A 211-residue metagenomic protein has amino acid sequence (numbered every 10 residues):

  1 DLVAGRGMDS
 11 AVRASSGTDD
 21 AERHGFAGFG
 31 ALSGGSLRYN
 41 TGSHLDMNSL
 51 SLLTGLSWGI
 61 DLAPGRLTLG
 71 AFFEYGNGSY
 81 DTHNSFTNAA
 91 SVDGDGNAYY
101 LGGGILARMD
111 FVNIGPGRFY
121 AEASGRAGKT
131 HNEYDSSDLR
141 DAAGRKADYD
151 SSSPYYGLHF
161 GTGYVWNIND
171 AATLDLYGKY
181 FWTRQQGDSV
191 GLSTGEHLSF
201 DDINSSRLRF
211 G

Functional and structural regions predicted by a protein language model:
D1-I168: Outer membrane beta-barrel translocator domains of Type V secretion systems
S153-G211: Detector for outer-membrane/organellar transmembrane beta-barrel domains, recognizing the amphipathic beta-strand
